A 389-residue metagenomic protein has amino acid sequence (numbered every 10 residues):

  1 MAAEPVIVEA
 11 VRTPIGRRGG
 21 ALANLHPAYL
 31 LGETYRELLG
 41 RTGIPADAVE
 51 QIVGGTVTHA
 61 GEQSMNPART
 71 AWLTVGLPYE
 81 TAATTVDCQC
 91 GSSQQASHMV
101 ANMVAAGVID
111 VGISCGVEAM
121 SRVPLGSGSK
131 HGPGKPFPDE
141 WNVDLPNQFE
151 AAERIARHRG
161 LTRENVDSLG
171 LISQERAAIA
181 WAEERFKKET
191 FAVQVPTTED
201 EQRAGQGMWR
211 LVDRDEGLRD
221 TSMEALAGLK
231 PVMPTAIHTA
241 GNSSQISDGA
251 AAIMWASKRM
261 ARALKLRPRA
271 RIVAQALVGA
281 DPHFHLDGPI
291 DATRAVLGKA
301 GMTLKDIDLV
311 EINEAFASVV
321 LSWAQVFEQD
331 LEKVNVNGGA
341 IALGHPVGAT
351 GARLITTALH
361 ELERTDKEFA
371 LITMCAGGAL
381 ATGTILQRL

Functional and structural regions predicted by a protein language model:
M1-L25, R157, S222-D287, D291 (+3 more regions): Condensing-enzyme catalytic core mediating Claisen C-C bond formation in acyl metabolism
R12-T13, N24, G32-E33, R41 (+2 more regions): N-terminal extracellular/periplasmic Venus flytrap/periplasmic-binding protein-like
R17, A101-R159, R219-T221, T235: Glycine-rich loop/linker segments at domain edges
A23-V111, V117-K135, T190-V212, H283 (+1 more regions): Conserved beta-ketoacyl condensing-enzyme motif
L25, T56-V111, V143-E150, D220-Q245 (+3 more regions): Conserved catalytic cysteine-centered active-site region of acyl-thioester-dependent Claisen-condensing enzymes
P27-G43, P67-A71, A96, Q148-I155 (+4 more regions): Short, well-ordered amphipathic alpha-helical segments that serve as non-catalytic structural scaffolds within diverse
V86-V117, A156-F186, A252-R259, P346-K367 (+1 more regions): Active-site-proximal alpha-helical scaffold in enzymes
E153, E189-F191, V273-A342: Active-site pocket-lining segment
